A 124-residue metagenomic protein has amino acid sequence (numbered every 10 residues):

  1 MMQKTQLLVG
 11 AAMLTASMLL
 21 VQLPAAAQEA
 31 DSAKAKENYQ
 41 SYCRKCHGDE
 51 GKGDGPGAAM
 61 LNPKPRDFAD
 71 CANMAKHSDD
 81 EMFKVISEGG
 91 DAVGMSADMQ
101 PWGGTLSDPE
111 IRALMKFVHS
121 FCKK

Functional and structural regions predicted by a protein language model:
M1-A12: Bacterial N-terminal signal peptides that target proteins for export
G10-V21: Bacterial N-terminal signal peptides
V21-N38: Electrostatic cytochrome c docking/interface patches
Q22, E29, G48-G55: Short acidic/polar micro-motifs centered on Gly/Asp/Asn
A33-R44, H77-K84, T105-D108, K123-K124: Sequence context surrounding c-type heme c attachment/ligation sites in exported
K36, K52-E81: Gly/Gly-Pro-rich "capping" loops immediately C-terminal to redox-active cysteine motifs in periplasmic/lumenal
Y39-D49, M99, L114, V118: The canonical Cys-X-X-Cys-His
A59-D67, E81, V85-F121: Axial heme c-ligation environment in periplasmic c-type cytochrome domains
